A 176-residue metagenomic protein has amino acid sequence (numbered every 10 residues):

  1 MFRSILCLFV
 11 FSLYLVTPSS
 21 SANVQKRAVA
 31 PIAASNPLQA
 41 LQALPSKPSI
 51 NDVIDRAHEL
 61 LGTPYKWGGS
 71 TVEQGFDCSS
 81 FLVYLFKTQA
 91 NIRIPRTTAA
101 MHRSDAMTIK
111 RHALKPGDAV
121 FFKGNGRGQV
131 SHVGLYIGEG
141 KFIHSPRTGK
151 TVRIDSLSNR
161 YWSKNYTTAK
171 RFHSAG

Functional and structural regions predicted by a protein language model:
F2-I5, S19-P45, M107-I109, G126 (+2 more regions): Aromatic- and glycine-rich peptidoglycan recognition patches
C7-V16: Bacterial N-terminal signal peptides
P31-W67: N-terminal targeting signals for Sec/Tat export/insertion, comprising classic cleavable signal peptides
L41-L44, T63-P116: Catalytic cysteine-centered active-site loop
V53-P64, T88-I92, Y166, K170-A175: Gly/Pro-biased beta-strand-loop elements
P116-G117, H132: Short, surface-exposed beta-edge/turn micro-motifs
G117-D118, G140: Structural motif
